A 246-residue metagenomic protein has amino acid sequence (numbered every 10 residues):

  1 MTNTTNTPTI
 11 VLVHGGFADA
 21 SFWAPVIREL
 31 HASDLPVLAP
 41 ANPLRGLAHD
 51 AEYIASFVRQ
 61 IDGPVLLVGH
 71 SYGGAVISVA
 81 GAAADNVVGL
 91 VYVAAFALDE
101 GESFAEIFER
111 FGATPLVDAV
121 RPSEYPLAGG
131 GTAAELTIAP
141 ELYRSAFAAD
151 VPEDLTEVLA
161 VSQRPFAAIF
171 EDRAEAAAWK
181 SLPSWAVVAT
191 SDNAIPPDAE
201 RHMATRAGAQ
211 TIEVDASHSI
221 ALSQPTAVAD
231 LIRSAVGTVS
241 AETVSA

Functional and structural regions predicted by a protein language model:
N6-A48, V65-L66, A83-N86: Conserved HGGG/HGGXW glycine-rich cap/lid loop of the alpha/beta-hydrolase fold
V13-G15, H70-S71, A95, A189: Glycine-rich His-Gly loop
A48-V65: Conserved acidic catalytic loop of the alpha/beta-hydrolase fold
V68-G73, I77: Gly/Ala-rich beta-loop-alpha elbow adjacent to hydrolase catalytic centers
N86-G130, A168-F170, I195-P196, V244: Flexible "cap/lid" loop of the alpha/beta hydrolase fold
P122-I169: Internal catalytic-core helix/loop-beta-alpha segment that presents or stabilizes conserved functional determinants
E153, V161-T226, D230, V236-G237: Conserved serine/cysteine hydrolase catalytic core
